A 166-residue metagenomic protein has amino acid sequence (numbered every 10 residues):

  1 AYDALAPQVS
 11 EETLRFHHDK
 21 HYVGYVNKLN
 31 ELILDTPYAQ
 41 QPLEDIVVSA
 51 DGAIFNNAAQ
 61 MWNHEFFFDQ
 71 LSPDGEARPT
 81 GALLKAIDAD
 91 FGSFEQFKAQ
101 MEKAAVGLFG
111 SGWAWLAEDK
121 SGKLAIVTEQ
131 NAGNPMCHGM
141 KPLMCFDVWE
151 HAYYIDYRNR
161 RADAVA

Functional and structural regions predicted by a protein language model:
A1-A166: Feature for soluble, non-membrane regions of globular proteins
